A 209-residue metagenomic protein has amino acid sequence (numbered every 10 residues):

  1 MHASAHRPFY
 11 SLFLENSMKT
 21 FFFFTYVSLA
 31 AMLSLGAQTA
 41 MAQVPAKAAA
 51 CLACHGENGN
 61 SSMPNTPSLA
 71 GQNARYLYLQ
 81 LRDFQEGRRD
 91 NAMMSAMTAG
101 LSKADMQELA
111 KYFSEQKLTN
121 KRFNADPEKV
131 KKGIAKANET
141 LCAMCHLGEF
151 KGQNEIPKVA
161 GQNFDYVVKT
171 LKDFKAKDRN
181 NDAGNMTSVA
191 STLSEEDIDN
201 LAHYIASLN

Functional and structural regions predicted by a protein language model:
N16-V27: Bacterial N-terminal signal peptides that target proteins for export
A30-A40: C-terminal segment of classical bacterial N-terminal signal peptides
A40-N60, K121, A125-G148, N163: Sequence/structural segment immediately N-terminal to covalent heme-attachment motifs in c-type and related
G59-R89, S95-L101, N138, F150-A176 (+2 more regions): Gly/Gly-Pro-rich "capping" loops immediately C-terminal to redox-active cysteine motifs in periplasmic/lumenal
N60-S61, E115-E128, E149-P157, K175-A183 (+1 more regions): Inter-heme linker and motif-flanking segments adjacent to c-type heme-binding CXXCH motifs in c-type cytochromes
A99-K121, D165, S191-N209: C-terminal capping alpha-helices of c-type cytochrome domains
